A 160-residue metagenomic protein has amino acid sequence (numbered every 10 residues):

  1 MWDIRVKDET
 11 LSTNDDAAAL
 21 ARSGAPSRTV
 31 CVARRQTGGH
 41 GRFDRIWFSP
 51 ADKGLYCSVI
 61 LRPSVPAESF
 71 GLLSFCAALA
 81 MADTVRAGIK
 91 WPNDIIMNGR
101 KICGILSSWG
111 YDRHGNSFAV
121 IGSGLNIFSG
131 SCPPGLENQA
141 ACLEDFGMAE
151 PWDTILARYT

Functional and structural regions predicted by a protein language model:
M1-A82, A149: N-terminal lobe of the biotin/lipoate ligase/transferase fold
K7, R22, V65-A67, G71-A87 (+1 more regions): Long, positively charged amphipathic alpha-helical accessory segments at protein N-termini or as interdomain linkers
